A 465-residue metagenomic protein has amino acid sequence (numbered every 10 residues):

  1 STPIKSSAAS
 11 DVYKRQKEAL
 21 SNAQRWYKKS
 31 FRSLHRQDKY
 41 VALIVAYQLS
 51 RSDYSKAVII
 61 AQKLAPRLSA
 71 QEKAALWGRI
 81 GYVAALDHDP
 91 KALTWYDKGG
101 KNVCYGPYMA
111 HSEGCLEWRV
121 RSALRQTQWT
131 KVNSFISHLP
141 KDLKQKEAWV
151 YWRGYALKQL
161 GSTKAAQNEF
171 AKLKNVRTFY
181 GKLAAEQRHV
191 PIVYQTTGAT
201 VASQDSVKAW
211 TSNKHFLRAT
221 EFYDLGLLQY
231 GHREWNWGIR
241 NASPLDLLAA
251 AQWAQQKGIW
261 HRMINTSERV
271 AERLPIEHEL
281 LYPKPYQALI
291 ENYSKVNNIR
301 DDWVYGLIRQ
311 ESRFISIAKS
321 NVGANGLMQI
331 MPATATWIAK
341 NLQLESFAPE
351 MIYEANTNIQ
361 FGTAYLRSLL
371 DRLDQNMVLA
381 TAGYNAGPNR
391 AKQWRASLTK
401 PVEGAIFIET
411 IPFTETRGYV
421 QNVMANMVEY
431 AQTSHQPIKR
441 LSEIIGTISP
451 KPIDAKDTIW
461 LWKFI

Functional and structural regions predicted by a protein language model:
T2-A9, Y13: Single conserved hydrophobic/aromatic residue that forms the stacking wall/gate of nucleotide- or nucleobase-binding
S33, S52-A74, I80, A85 (+8 more regions): Catalytic glycan-binding domains that act on GlcNAc-containing polysaccharides
R36-L43, A75: Amphipathic alpha-helical repeat scaffolds of TPR domains
Y40-R51, K214-Y230: Alpha-helical segment of the N-proximal tetratricopeptide repeat
A165, V176-R177: Extended acidic/polar, glycine-enriched regions that form or flank non-catalytic beta-rich accessory modules
F179-T197: Short, charge-rich, low-complexity alpha-helical interaction segments
P191, A199-L227, L441: Acidic, serine/threonine-rich low-complexity intrinsically disordered linkers/hinges in large eukaryotic
T196-D205, P275-E279: Intrinsically disordered, low-complexity Ser/Thr-rich linker and spacer segments in cell-wall-related proteins
